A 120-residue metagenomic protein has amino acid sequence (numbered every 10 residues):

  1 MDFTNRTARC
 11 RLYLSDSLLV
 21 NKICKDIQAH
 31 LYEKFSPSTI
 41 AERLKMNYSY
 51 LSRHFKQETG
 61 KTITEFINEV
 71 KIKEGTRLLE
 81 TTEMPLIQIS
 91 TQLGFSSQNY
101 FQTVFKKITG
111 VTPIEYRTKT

Functional and structural regions predicted by a protein language model:
M1-K25, A29, S38-L44, Q57-E65 (+1 more regions): Short, Lys/Arg-enriched, Trp-marked, Pro/Gly-tolerant hinge/linker segments that flank
S15, K22, E74, Q88-I89 (+2 more regions): Residues within well-formed alpha-helices
C24-K25, A29, K34, Q57-S96 (+1 more regions): Terminal helix-turn-helix DNA-binding modules in bacterial transcription factors
S38, S49, P85-Q88, Q98-N99 (+1 more regions): Residues within helix-turn-helix
R43, Q92-L93, I108: Residues within the alpha-helical elements of helix-turn-helix
L51, F55, Y100-F101, F105: Short hydrophobic/aromatic patch on the recognition helix
T103-T120: …primarily DNA-binding HTH/wHTH and HhH modules…
